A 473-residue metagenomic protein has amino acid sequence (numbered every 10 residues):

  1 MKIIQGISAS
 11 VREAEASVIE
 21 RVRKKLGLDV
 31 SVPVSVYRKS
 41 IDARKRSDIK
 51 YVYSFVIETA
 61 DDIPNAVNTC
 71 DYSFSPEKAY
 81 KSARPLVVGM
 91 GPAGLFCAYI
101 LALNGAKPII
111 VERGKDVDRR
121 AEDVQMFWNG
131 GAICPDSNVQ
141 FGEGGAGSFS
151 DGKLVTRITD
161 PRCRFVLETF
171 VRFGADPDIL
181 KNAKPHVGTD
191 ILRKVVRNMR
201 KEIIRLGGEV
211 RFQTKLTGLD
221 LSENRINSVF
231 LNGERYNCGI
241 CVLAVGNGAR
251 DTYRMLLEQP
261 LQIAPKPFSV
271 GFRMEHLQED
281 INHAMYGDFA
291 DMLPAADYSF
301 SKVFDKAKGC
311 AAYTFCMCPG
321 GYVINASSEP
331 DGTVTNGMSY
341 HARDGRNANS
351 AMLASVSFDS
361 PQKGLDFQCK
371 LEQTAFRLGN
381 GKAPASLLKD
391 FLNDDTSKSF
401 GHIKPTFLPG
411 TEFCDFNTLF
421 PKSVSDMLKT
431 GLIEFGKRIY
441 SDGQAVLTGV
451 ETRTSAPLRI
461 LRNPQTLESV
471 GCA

Functional and structural regions predicted by a protein language model:
M1-Y51, F55-F173, P177-A473: Residues forming the flavin
